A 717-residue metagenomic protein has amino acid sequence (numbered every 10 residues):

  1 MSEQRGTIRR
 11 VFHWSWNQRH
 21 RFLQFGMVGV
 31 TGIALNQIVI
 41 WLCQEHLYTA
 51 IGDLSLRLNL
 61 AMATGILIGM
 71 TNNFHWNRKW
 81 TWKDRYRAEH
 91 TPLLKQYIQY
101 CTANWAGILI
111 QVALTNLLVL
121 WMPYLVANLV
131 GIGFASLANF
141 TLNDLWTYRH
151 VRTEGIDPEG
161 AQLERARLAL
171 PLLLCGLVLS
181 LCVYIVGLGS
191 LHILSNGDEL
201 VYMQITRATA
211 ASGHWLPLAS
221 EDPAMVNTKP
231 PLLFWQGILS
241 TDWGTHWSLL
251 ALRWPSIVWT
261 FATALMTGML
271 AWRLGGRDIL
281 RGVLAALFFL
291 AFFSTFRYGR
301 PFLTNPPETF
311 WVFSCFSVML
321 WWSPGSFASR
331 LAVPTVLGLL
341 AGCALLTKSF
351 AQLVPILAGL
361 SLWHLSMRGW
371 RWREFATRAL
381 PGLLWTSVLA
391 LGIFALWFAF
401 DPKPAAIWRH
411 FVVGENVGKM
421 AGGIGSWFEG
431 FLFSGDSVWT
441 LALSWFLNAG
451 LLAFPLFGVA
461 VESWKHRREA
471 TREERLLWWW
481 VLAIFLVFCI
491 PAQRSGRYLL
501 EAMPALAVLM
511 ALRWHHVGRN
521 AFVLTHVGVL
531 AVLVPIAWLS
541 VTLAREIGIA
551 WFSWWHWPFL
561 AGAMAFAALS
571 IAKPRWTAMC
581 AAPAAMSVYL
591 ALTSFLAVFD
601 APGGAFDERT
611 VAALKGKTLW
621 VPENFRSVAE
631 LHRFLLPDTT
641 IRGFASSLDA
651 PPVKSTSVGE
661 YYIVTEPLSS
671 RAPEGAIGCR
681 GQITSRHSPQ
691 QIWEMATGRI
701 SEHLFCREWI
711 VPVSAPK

Functional and structural regions predicted by a protein language model:
F12-W14, I156-Y184, W272, M367-G369 (+1 more regions): Start-transfer (signal-anchor) and selected internal transmembrane alpha helices of multi-pass inner/ER membrane
V126, G176, T267-A291: Transmembrane-helix signature of polytopic, membrane-embedded enzymes that assemble or transfer cell-envelope glycans
V183-G187, V201-M225, L232, L239 (+1 more regions): Extracytosolic helix-loop segments that constitute the early lumenal/periplasmic catalytic or substrate-binding loops
Y202-A208, L339-C343, T347, Q352-T471 (+3 more regions): Transmembrane-lumen/periplasm boundary regions of multi-pass, lipid-linked membrane glycan transferases
L249-R253, R297-E308, S349, S495: Short acidic/glycine- and proline-prone juxtamembrane loop motifs at membrane-interface regions of multi-pass membrane
W254-G276, S314: Transmembrane-helix motifs of polytopic, lipid-linked glycan transferases
W272-G276, C315-P334, A344, W514-G518: Membrane-interface transmembrane helices that cradle and orient dolichyl/undecaprenyl
L331, T335, E462-F644, L668-R671 (+1 more regions): Membrane-embedded architecture of ER/inner-membrane glycosylation machinery
